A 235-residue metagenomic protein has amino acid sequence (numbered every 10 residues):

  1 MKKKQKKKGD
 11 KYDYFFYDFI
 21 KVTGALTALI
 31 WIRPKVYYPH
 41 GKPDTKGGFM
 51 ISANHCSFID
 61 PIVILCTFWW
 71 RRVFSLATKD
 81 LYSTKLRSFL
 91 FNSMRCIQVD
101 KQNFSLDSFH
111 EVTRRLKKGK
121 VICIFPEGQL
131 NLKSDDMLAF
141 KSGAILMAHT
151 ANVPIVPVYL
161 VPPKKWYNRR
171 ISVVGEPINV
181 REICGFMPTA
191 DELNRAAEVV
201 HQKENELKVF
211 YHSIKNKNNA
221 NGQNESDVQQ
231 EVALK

Functional and structural regions predicted by a protein language model:
K2-Y12, F109-K235: Non-catalytic C-terminal accessory region of glycerolipid acyltransferases and related lyso-lipid remodeling enzymes
D10-I32, S88, N92-R95: Short hydrophobic helices that act as membrane-entry/anchoring signals
I20, Y82-R87, K165-Y167: Short, glycine/polar-rich helix-capping loops at beta-to-alpha or helix-loop-helix junctions that flank or form
G24-H55: Helix-to-loop junction immediately C-terminal to a conserved catalytic motif
T27, F68, L90-F91, R115 (+1 more regions): A generic structural signal for well-ordered alpha-helical segments
V36, L90-F91, I155, V174: Structural signal for hydrophobic
V36, T84, L106-F109: Structural motif corresponding to alpha-helix initiation and N-cap regions
P43-N103: Catalytic core of membrane glycerolipid acyltransferases/transacylases, capturing the structured, soluble-facing
